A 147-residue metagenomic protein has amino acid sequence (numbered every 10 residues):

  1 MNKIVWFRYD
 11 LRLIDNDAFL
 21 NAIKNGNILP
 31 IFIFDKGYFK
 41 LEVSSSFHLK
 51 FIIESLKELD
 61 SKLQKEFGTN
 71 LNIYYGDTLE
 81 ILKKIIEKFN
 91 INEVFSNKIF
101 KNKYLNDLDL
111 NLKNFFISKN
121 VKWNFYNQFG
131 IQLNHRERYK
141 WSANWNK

Functional and structural regions predicted by a protein language model:
M1-G68: N-terminal beta-strand-loop-alpha-helix module at the start of alpha/beta ligand-binding or catalytic domains
D17, F47-E54, E58, D77-I81 (+3 more regions): Generic alpha-helix structural propensity
I28, L71, K122-W123: Hydrophobic beta-strand scaffold residues
N70-D77: Short beta->alpha junction loops
T78-K147: Beta-rich, aromatic/charged-enriched effector core domains that present basic-aromatic interfaces for binding
